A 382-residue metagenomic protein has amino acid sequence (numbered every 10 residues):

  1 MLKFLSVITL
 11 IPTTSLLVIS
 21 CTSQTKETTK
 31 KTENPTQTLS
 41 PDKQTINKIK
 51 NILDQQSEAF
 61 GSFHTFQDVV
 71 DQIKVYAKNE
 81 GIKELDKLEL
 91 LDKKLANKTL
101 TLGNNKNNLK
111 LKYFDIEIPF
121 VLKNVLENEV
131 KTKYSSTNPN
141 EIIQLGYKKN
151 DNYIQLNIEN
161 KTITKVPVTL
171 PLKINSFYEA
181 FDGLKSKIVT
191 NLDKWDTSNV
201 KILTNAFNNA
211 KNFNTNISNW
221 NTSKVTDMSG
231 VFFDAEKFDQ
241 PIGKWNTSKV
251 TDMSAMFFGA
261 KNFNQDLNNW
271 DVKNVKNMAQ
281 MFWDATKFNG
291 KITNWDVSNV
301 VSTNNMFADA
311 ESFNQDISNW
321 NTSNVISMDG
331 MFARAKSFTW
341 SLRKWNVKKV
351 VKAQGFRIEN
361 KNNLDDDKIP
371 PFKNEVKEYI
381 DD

Functional and structural regions predicted by a protein language model:
L2-D382: Negatively charged
